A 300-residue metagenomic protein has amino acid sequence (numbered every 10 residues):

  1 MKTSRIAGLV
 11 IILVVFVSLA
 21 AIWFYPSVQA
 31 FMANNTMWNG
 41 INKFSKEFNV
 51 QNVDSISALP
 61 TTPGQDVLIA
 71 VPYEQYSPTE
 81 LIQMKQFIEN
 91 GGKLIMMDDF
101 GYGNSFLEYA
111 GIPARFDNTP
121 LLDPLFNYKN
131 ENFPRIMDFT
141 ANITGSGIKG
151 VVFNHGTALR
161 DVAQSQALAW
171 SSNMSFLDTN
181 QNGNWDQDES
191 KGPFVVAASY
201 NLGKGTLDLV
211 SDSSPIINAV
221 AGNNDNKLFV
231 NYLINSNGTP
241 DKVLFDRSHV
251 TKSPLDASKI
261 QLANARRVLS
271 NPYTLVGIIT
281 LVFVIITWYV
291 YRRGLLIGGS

Functional and structural regions predicted by a protein language model:
M1-S300: Short, surface-exposed patches at the edges or C-terminal ends of soluble domains, predominantly
